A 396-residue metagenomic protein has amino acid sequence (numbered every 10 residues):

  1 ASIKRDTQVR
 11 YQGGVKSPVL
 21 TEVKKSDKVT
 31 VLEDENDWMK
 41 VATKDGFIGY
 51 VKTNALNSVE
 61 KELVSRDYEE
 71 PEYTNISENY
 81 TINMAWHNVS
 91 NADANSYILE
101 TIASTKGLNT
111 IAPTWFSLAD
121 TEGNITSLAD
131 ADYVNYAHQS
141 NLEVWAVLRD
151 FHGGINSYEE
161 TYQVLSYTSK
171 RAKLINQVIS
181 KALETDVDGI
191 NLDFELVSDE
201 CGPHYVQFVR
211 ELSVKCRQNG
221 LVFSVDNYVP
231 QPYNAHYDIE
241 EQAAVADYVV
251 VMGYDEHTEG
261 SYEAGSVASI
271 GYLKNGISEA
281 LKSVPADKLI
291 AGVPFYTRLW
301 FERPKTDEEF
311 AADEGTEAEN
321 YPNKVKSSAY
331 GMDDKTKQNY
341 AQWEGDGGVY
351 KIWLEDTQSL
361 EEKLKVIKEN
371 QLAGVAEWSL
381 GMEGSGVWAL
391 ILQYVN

Functional and structural regions predicted by a protein language model:
A1-E22, T30, A42-T81: Boundary regions of SH3-family modules and the immediately adjacent low-complexity/disordered segments in eukaryotic
L63-Q177: Glycan-recognition patch characteristic of GH18 chitinases/ENGases and related GlcNAc/peptidoglycan-binding proteins
V64-E69, G153-G154, F295-K365, V395-N396: Glycan-binding loop/region signatures in secreted carbohydrate-active enzymes
S90-K106, T168-L183, Q231-I239, L354-K368: Short, acidic/polar
I111, L192, V249, A291 (+2 more regions): Conserved, mostly hydrophobic/aromatic
T121-L128, N176, D199-K324: Substrate-binding surface in catalytic domains of secreted glycosidases
K363-N396: Acidic/aromatic/glycine-rich contiguous surface patches that form carbohydrate-binding/processing clefts and analogous
